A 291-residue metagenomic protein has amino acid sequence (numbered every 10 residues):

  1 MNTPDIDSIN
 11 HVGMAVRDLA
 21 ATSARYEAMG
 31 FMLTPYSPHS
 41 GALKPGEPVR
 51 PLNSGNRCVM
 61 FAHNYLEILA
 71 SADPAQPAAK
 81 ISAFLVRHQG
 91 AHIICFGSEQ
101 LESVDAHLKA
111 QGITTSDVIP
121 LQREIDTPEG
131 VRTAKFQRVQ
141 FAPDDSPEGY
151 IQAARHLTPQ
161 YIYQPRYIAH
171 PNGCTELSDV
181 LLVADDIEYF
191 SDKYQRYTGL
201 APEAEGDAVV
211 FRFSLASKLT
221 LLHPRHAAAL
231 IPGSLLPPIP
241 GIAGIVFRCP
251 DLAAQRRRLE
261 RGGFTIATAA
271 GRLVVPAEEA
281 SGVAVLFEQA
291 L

Functional and structural regions predicted by a protein language model:
M1-N10, M14-T34, R50-P120, T127-G206 (+1 more regions): Glyoxalase I/VOC metalloenzyme domain signal
Y36-K44, K193: Short Pro/Gly-enriched beta-strand edge/turn motifs at strand-loop
